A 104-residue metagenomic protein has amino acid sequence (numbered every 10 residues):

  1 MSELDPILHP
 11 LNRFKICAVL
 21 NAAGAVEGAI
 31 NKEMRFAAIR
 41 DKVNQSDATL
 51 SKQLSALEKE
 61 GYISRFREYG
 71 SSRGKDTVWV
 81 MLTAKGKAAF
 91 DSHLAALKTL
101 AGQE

Functional and structural regions predicted by a protein language model:
M1-E3, L8, V19-A22, K87-E104: Amphipathic alpha-helical dimerization/coiled-coil segments that flank or bridge DNA-binding/regulatory modules
E3-T49: N-terminal helix-turn-helix DNA-binding core of bacterial DNA-binding proteins
G28-A29, K75, F90: Alpha-helix N-cap/helix-start motif
F36, Y62, F90-H93: Aromatic side chains
S51-S55: Short, hydrophobic-biased segments on the C-terminal half of alpha helices that form "recognition helices"
E58-K75, M81: Beta-hairpin "wing" of winged helix-turn-helix
M81-K87: Accessory beta->alpha helical hairpin/"wing" motif in late/C-terminal subdomains of nucleic-acid enzymes
